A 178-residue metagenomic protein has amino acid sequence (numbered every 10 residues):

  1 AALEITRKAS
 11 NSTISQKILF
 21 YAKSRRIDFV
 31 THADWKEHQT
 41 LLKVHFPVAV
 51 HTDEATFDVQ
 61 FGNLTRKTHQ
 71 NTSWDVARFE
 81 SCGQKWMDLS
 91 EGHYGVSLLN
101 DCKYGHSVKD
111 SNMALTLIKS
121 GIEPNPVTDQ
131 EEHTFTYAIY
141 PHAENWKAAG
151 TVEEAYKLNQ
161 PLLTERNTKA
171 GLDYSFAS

Functional and structural regions predicted by a protein language model:
A1-S178: C-terminal (or distal) subdomains of carbohydrate-active enzymes
